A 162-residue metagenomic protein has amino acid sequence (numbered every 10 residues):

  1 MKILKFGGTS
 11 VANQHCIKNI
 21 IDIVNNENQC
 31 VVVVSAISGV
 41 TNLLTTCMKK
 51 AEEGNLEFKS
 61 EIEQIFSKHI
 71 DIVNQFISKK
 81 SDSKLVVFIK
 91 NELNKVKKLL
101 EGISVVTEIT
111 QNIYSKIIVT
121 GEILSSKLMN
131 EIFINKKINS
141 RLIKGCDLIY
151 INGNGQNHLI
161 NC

Functional and structural regions predicted by a protein language model:
M1-C162: Nucleotide/pyrophosphate-binding catalytic subdomain
